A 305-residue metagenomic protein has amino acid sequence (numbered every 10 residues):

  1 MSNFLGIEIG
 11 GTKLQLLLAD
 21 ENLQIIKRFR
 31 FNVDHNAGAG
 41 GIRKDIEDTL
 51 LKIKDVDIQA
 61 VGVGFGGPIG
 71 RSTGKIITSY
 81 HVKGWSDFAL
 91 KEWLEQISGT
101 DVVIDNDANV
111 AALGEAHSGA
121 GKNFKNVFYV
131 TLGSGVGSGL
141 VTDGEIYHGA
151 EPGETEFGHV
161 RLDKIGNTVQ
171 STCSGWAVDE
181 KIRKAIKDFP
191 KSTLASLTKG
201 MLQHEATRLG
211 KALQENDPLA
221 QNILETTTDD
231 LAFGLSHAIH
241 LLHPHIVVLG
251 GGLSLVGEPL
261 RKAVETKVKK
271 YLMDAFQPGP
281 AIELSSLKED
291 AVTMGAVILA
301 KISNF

Functional and structural regions predicted by a protein language model:
M1-A60, G70-K75, E92-T100, G114-F124 (+1 more regions): ATP-binding/phosphotransfer module of carbohydrate and carboxylate kinases, centering on a glycine-rich
L18, G67-I69, L140-T142: Conserved hydrophobic "DFG−1" position in protein kinase catalytic cores
F29-F31, Y80, A150: Short hydrophobic alpha-helix segments
K75-S86: A charged helix-plus-loop insertion that forms the helical arch/lid used to bind and gate nucleic-acid substrates
V102-N106: General beta-strand structural signal in soluble alpha/beta enzymes
N109: Short alpha-helical segments enriched in small residues
K122-W176: Glycine-rich phosphate-binding loop of actin/hexokinase-like ATP-binding domains
